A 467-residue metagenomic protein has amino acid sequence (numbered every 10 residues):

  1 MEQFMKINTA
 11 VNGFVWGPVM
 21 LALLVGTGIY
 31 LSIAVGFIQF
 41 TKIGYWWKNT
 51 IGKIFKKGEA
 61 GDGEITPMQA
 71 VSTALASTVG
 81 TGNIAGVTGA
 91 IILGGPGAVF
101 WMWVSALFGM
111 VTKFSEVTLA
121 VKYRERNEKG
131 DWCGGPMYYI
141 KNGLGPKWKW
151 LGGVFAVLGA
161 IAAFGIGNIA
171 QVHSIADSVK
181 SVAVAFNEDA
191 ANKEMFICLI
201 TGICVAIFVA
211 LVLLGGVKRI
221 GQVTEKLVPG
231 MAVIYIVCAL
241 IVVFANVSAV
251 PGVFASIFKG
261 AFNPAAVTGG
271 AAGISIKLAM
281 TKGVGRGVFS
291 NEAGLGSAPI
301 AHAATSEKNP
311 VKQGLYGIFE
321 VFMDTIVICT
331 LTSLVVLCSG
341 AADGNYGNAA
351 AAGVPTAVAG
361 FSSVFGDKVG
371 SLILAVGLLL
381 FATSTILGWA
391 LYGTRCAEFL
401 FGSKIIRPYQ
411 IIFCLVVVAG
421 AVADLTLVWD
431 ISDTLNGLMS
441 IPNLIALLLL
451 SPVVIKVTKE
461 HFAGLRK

Functional and structural regions predicted by a protein language model:
M1-T81, I91-A98, G109, F244 (+2 more regions): N-terminal alpha-helical transmembrane segments of multi-pass membrane transport and channel/translocase proteins
Q3-F4, A34-Q39, G82-V87, P96 (+7 more regions): Transmembrane helix-loop junctions in multi-pass membrane proteins
L23-T27, A34-W47, V172-V179, I197-F258 (+3 more regions): Membrane-interface loop-to-helix entry segments
T27, L31-S32, S105-G130, M137 (+3 more regions): Helix-loop-helix module between adjacent transmembrane segments
F37-P67, G89, G95-V99, W103 (+5 more regions): Flexible loop linkers connecting adjacent transmembrane helices in multi-pass alpha-helical membrane transporters
G58-E64, G95-V104, N142-V154, N187-F196 (+2 more regions): Membrane-interface alpha-helices at helix entry/exit sites of multi-pass transporters
G58-I92, L119-G143, V154-A160, G273-F322: Alpha-helical membrane segments and immediately flanking helix-loop junctions that form or couple to the substrate/ion
F114-R124, E128, C238-S256, P264-A271 (+4 more regions): Extracellular/periplasmic helix-exit of transmembrane alpha-helices
